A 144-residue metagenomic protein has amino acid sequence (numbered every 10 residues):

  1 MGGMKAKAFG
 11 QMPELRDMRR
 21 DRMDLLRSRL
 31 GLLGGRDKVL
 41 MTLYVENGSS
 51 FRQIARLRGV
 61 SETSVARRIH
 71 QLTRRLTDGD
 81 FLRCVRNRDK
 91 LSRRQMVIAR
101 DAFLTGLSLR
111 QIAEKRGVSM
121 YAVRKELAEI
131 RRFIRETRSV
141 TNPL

Functional and structural regions predicted by a protein language model:
M1-R52: DNA-contacting interfaces and partner/effector-binding or oligomerization modules in DNA-centric proteins
G34-N47, L91-L107: Short amphipathic alpha helix immediately N-terminal
V45, I69, L76, A102 (+3 more regions): DNA major-groove recognition helix of helix-turn-helix
Q53-R58, Q111-V118: Short alpha-helical "recognition helix" segments of helix-turn-helix
R74-N87, R131-L144: Short, Lys/Arg-enriched C-terminal cap helix and immediately downstream tail that follows
